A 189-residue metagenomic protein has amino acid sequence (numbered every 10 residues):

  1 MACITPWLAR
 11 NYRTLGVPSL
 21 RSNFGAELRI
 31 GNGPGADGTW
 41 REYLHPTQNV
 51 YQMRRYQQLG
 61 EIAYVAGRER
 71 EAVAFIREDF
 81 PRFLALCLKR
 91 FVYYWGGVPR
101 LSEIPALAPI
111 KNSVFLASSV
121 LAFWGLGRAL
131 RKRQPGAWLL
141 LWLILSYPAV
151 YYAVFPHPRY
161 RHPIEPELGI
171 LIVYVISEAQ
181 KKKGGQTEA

Functional and structural regions predicted by a protein language model:
M1-T5, A137-L141, I170, V175-A189: Signature aromatic-anchored transmembrane alpha helix within multi-pass, membrane-resident enzymes that catalyze glycan
M1-V17: Internal alpha-helical transmembrane segments
T5-A9, G96, G125-A129, L143-P158: Transmembrane-helix signature of polytopic, lipid-linked glycan biosynthesis machinery
Y12-K89: Membrane-proximal stem/loop segments at transmembrane-domain junctions that anchor or position
R68, A74-L140: Membrane-interface anchor segments at the N-terminal boundary of transmembrane helices in multi-pass membrane enzymes
S113-L116, V150, P156-S177: Hydrophobic/aromatic-rich transmembrane helices and adjacent perimembrane loops
L121-A129, I144-L145, E165-K182: Transmembrane alpha-helices and membrane-interface helical segments of multi-pass integral membrane enzymes
